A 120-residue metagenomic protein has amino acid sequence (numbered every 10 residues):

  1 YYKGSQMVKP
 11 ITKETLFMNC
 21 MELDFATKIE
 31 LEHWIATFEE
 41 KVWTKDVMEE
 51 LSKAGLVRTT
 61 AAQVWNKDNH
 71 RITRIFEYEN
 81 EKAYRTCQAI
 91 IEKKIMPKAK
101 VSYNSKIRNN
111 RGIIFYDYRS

Functional and structural regions predicted by a protein language model:
Y1-F17, S52-T73, M96-S120: Glycine-rich beta-strand-turn "strand-cap" elements at beta-sheet edges
F17-T27: Short glycine-/aliphatic-rich beta-strand segments at the starts of folded cytosolic domains
E22-D24, Q63-N66, E92: Short, solvent-exposed aromatic-acidic interface loops
F25, Y84-I90, R111-I114: Extended interaction regions within the primary functional domain
T27-E30, N66, E81-A83, S120: Generic "edge-of-domain/loop-turn" microfeature
E30-T59, E92-K100: Short amphipathic alpha-helical segments
L31-W34, N80-I90: Short amphipathic alpha-helices within nucleic acid-binding modules
